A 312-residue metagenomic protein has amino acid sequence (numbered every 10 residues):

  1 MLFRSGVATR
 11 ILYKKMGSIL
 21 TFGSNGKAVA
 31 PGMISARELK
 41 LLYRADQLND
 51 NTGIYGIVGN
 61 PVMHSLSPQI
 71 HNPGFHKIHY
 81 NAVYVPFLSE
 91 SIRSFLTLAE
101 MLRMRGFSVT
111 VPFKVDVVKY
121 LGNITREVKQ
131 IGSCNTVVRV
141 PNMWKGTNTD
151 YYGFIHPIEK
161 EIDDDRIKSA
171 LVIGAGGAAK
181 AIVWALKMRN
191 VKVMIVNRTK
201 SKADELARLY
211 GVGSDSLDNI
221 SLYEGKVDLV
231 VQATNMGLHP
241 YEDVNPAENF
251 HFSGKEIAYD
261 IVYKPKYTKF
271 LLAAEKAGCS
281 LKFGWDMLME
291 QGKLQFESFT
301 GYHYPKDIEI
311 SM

Functional and structural regions predicted by a protein language model:
G6-L48: Flexible C-terminal active-site loop/helix
T52-D163: Phosphate/diphosphate ligand-binding glycine-rich loop within oxidoreductases
G56-P61, N148-D150, I158, R166-K187 (+1 more regions): Glycine-rich adenosine-cofactor-binding loop
H156-P157, S280-K306, I310: Active-site capping/gating segments
M188-K192, A277-S280: Conserved S-adenosyl-L-methionine
R189-Y210: NAD(P)-binding Rossmann-fold cofactor-contacting core
L209-K282: Rossmann-like adenosine-cofactor binding region
